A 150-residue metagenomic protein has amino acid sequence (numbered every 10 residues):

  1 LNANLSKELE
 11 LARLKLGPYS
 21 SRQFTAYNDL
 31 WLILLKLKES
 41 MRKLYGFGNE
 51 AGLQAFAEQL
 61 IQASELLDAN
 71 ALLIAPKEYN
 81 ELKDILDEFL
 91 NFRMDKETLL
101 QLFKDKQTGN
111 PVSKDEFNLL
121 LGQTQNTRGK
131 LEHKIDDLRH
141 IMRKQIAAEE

Functional and structural regions predicted by a protein language model:
L1-E150: Conserved non-transmembrane functional hotspots
